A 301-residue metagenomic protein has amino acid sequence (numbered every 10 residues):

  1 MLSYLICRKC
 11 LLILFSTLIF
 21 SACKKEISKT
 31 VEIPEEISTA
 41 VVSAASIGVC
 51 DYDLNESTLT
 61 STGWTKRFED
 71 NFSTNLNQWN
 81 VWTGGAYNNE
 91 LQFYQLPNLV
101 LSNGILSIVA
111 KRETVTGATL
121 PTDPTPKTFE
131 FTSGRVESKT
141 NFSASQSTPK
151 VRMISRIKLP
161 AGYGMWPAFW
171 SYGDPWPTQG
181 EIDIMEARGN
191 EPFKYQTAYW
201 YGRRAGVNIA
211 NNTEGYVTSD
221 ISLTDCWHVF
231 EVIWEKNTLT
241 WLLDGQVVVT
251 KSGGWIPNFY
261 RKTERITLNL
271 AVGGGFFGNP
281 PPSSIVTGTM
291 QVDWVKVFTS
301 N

Functional and structural regions predicted by a protein language model:
M1-L11: Bacterial N-terminal signal peptides that target proteins for export
K9-L12, K25, Y52: Residue-level detector of bioactive/disordered segments in secreted/extracellular proteins and virion assembly
L12-I13, S28, K139: General helical structural elements
F15-T17: Sec-dependent N-terminal signal peptides of Gram-positive bacterial secreted proteins and lipoproteins
I19-A22: C-terminal motif of bacterial Sec signal peptides marking the signal peptidase cleavage site
K24-T30: Bacterial lipoprotein signal-peptidase II cleavage site
I33-N301: GH16 jelly-roll
